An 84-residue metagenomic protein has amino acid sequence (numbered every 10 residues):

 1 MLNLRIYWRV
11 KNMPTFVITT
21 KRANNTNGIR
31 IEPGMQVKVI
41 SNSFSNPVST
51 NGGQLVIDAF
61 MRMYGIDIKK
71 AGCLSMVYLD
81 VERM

Functional and structural regions predicted by a protein language model:
M1, R9-V10, V37, G53 (+2 more regions): Short linear sequence motifs
L2-L4, K21-N25, G52, R62-D67: Residue-level detector of functional hotspots within protein domains
N3-S45: N-terminal acidic leader/helix
I6, N27-G28, S45, S49 (+3 more regions): Low-complexity, compositionally biased segments
G34-I66: Acidic, aromatic-enriched beta-alpha/helix-loop junctions
Q54-M84: Short, mixed-charge low-complexity intrinsically disordered segments
